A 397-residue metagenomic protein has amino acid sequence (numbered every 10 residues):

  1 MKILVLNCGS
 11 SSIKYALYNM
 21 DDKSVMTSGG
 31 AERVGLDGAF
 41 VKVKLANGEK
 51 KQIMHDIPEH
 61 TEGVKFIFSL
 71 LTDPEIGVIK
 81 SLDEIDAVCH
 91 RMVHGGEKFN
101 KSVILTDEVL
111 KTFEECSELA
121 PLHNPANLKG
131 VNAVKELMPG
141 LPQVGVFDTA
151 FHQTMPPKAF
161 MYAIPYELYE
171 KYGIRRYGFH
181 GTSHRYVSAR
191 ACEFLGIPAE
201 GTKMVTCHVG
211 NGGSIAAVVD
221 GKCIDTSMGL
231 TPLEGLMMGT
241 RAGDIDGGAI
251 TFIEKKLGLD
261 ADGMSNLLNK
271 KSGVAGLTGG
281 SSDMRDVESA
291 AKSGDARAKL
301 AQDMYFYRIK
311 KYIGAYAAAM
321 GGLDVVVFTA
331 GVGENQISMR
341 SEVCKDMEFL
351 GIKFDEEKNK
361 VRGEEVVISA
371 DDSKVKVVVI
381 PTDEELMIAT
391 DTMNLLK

Functional and structural regions predicted by a protein language model:
M1-L4: Extreme N-terminal starter segment of soluble prokaryotic enzymes
G9, R91-V93, V209, L323 (+1 more regions): Glycine-rich beta-strand-to-loop/alpha-helix junction loops that act as flexible
S12-P58, G229: Short glycine-rich, Thr/Ser-proximal phosphate-binding strand/loop in the N-terminal lobe of ATP-dependent enzymes
L71, E75-H123, V144, F151-A159: Short beta-strand-loop/turn "lid" adjacent to the catalytic site in phosphate-handling enzymes
F151-K256: Glycine-rich phosphate-binding loop of actin/hexokinase-like ATP-binding domains
V219, D225-D260, N266, A330-V361: Catalytic phosphate/nucleotide-handling subdomain of diverse soluble enzymes
N266, G273-L277, M284-A319: Adenine-nucleotide phosphate-binding core of ATP-dependent small-molecule kinases
K299, D303-A319, L323, V327 (+1 more regions): Internal helix-turn-beta structural module
